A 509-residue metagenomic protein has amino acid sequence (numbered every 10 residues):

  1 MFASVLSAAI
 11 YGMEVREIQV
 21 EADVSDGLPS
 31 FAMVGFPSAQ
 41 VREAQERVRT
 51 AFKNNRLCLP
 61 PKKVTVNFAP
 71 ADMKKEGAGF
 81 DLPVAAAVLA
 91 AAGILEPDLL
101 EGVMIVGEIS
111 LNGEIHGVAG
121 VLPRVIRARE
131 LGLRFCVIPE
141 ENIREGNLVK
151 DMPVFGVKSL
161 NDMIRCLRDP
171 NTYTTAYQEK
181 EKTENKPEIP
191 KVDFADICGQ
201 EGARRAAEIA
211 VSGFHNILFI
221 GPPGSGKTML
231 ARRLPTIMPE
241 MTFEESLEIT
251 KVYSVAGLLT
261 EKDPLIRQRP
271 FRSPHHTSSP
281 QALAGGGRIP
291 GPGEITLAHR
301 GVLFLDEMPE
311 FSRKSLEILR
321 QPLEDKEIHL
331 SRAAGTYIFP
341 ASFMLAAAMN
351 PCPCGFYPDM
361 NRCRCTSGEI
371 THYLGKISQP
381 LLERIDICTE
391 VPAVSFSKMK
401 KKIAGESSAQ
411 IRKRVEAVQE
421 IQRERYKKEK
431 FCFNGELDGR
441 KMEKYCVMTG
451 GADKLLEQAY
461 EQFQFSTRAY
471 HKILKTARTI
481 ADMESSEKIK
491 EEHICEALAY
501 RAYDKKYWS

Functional and structural regions predicted by a protein language model:
M1-L218, S225-T228, I266, S331 (+2 more regions): Peripheral, non-AAA+ core regions of ATP-driven protein-machinery
I18-V24, L283, D386-E390: Short beta-strand elements
Q40-Q45, C58-P60, N67-G77, I289-P290 (+1 more regions): Basic, amphipathic alpha-helical bundle interface domains used for macromolecular binding and assembly
L59-K62, L99-L100, E130-G132, K150 (+8 more regions): Short loop/turn elements that form and flank the Walker-type P-loop nucleotide-binding site in RecA-like NTPase cores
N171-I209, G213, E240-I295: P-loop NTPase nucleotide-binding/switch module
F219-T260, D325: Walker A/P-loop
R300, D306-E307, I318: Walker B catalytic acidic pair
